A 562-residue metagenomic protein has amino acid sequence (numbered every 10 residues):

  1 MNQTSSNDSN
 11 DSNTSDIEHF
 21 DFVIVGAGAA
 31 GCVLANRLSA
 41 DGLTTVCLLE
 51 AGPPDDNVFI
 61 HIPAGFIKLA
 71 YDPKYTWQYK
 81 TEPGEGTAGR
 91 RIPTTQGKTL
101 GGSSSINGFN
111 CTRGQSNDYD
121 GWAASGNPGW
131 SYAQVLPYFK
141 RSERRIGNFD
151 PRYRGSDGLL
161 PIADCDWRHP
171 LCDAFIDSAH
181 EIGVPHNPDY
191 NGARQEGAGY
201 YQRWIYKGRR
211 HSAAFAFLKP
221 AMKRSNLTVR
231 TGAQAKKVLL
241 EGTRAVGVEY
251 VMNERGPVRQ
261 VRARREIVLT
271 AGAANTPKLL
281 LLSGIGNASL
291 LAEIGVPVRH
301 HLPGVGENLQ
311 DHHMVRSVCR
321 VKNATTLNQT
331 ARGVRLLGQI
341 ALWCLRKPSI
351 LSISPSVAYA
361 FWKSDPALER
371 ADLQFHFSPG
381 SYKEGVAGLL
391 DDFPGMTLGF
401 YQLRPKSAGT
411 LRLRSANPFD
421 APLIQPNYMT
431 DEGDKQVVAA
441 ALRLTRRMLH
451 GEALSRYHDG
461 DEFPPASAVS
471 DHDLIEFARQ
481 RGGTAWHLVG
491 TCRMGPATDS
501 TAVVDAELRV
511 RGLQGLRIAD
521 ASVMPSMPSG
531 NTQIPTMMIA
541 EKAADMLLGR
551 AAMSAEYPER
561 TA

Functional and structural regions predicted by a protein language model:
M1-A562: N-terminal redox-cofactor-binding region of secreted/periplasmic oxidoreductases
